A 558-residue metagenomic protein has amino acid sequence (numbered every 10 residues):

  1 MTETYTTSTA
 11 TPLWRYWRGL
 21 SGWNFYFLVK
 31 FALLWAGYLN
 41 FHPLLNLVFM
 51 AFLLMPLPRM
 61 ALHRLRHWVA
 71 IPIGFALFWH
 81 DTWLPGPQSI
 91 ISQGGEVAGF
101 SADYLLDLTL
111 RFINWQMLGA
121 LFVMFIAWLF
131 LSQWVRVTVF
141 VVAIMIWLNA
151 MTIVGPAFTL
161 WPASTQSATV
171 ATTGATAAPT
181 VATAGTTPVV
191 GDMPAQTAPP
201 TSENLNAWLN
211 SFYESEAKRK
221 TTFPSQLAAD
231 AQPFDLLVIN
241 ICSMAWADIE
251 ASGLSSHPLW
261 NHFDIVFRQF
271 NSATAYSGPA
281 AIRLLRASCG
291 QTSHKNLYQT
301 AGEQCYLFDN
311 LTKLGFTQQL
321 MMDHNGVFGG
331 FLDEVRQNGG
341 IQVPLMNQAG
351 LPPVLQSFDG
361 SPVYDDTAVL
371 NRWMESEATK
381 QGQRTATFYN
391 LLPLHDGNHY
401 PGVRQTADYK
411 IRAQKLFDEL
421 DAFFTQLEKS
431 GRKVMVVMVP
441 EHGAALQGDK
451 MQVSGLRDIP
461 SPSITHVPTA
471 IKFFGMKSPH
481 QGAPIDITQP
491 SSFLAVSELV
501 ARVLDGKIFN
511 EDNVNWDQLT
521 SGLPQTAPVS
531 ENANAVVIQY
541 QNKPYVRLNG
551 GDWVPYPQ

Functional and structural regions predicted by a protein language model:
M1-T180: Transmembrane and membrane-interface helices of multi-pass, inner-membrane envelope-modifying transferases
F158-Y400, H466, F493, E498-L504 (+1 more regions): Active-site-proximal alpha/beta segments of enzymes that process anionic O-linked groups
Y298-C305, T406-L416, R457-T465, K477-V500 (+1 more regions): A short beta-strand-to-alpha-helix junction
L311-G315, A422-K433, K472: A structural motif corresponding to the C-terminal end of an alpha-helix and its immediate exit/capping segment
G329, W373-D418, A422, A445-L456: Active-site His/acidic residue clusters
Q414-T425, K472, S497-E498, D505 (+1 more regions): Marks the mature luminal ectodomains of secretory-pathway proteins
K433, V439-H480: Histidine-centered active-site microenvironments of extracellular/periplasmic hydrolases and transferases
I508-Q558: Phosphate/adenylate-binding glycine loop and adjacent helical scaffold
